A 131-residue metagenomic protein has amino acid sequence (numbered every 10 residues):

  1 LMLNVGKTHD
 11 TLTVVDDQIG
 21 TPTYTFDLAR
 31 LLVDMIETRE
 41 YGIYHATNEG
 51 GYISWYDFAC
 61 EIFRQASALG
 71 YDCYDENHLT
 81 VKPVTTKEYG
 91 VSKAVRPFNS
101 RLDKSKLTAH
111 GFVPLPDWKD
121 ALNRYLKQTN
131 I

Functional and structural regions predicted by a protein language model:
L1-G20, T25-R30, D34: NAD(P)-dependent short-chain dehydrogenase/reductase
G20-T23, I53, L102, V113-P116: Residue-level signal for the nucleotide or nucleotide-sugar donor/cofactor binding architecture
Y24-F26, S67, L126: Catalytic phosphate/metal-binding cores of nucleic-acid and nucleotide-processing enzymes, i.e., regions that mediate
L32-I36, I62, L122-L126: Hydrophobic "lid"/C-terminal helical patch of Rossmann-like NAD(P)-dependent dehydrogenase/epimerase domains
T38-S92: Mid/C-terminal beta-alpha module of Rossmann-like enzyme folds, strongest in SDR-family dehydrogenases/epimerases
K87-T108: A hydrophobic C-terminal alpha-helical subdomain
T108, D117-I131: Amphipathic terminal alpha-helices
